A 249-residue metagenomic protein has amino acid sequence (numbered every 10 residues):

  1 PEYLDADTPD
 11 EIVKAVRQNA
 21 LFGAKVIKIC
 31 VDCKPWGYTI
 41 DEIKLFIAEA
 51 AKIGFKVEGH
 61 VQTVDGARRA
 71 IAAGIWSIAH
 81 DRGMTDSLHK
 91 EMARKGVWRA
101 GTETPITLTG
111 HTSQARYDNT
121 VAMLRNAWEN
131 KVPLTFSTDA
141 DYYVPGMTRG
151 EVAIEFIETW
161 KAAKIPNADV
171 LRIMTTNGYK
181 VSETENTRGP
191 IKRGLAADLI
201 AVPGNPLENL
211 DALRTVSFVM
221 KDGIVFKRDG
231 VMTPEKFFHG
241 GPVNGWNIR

Functional and structural regions predicted by a protein language model:
P1-V57, L88-T107, A127, K131: Divalent-metal coordination cores built from histidine and acidic residues
K14-A15, D65-G66, S87-L88, M123 (+1 more regions): Short acidic active-site motifs
G23, I27, A50, H60 (+8 more regions): Divalent metal-coordination and catalytic microenvironments
G23, R68-S87, K131, F156-V170: Structural recognition of alpha->loop->beta junctions
I29-V31, G59-T63, R82, G101-E103 (+1 more regions): A cross-domain feature marking catalytic cores of carbohydrate-active enzymes and several ubiquitous metabolic/repair
D32-G37, Q62-R68, G83-D86, T107-L108 (+1 more regions): Active-site environment of divalent metal-dependent phosphoester hydrolases
K52, N119-N205: His/Asp/Glu-enriched, well-ordered alpha-helical/loop segment that forms or immediately abuts the divalent-metal
T175-R249: Active-site microenvironment of metallo-dependent hydrolases
